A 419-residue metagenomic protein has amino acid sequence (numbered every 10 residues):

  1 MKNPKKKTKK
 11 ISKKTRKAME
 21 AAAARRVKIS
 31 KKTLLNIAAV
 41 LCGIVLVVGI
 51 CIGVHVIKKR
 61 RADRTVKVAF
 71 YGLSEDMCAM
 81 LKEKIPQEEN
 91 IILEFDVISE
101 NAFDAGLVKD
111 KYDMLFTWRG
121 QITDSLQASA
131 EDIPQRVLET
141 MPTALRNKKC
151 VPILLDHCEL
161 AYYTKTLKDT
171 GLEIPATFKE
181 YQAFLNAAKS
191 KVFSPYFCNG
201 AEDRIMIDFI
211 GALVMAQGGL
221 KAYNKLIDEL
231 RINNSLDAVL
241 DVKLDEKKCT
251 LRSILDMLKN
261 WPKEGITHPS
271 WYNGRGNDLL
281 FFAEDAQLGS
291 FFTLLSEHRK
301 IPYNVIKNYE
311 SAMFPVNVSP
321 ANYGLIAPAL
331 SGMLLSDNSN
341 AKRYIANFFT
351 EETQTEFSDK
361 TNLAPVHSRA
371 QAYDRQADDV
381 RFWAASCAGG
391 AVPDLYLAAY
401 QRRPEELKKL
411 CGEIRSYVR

Functional and structural regions predicted by a protein language model:
N3-Q121: Conserved N-terminal structural module of periplasmic/extracytoplasmic solute-binding proteins
N101-L115, T166-L167, A183-K191, R275-F291: Short helices/loops that flank or line small-molecule/ion binding pockets
F116-Y162: Hinge/lid segment of periplasmic solute-binding proteins
R119-Q127, F292-Y309: A ligand-binding cleft/hinge motif common to bilobed small-molecule-binding domains
P142-A176, G200-N234, I326-M333: Periplasmic solute-binding protein
N224-Y272: Glycine-centered hinge/linker elements that transmit conformational signals in sensory and ligand-binding systems
Y303-A364: Extracytoplasmic/periplasmic substrate-recognition and gating elements
I326, T355-R419: C-terminal capping/gating helix-and-loop segments adjacent to ligand/active sites or protein-protein/ligand interfaces
